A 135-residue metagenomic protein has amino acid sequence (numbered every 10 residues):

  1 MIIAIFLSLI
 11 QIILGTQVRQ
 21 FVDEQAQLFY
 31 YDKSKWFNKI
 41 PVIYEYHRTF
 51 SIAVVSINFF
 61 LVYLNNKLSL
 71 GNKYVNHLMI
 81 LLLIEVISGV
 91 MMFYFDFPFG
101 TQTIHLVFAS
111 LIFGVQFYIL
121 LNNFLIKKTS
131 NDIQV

Functional and structural regions predicted by a protein language model:
M1-V135: Polytopic transmembrane helical bundles with strong interfacial aromatic enrichment
